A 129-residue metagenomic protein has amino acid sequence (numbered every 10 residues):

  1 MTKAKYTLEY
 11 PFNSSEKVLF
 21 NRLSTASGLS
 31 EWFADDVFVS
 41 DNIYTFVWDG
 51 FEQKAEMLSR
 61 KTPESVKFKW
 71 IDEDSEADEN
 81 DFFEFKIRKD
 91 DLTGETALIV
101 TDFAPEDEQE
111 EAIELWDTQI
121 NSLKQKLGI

Functional and structural regions predicted by a protein language model:
M1-F38: Hydrophobic ligand-binding cavity/cleft-lining segments
K3-K5, I43, P63-S65, L92-A97: A generic structural signal for beta-strand entry/edge sites
K5-T7, F51-A55, D78-E84: Short, surface-exposed coil-to-beta transition loops
T7-N13, T45-V47, E56, K86: Generic structural detector for well-ordered beta-strands
F12-S14, W48-G50, K61, D91-T93: A generic beta-sheet turn/junction motif
L19-F20, L29, M57, F68 (+3 more regions): Hydrophobic pocket/interface hotspot
S30-D74: Glycine-rich portal/gate segments that line the openings of hydrophobic small-molecule binding cavities
E73-Q119, L123-Q125: Beta-strand/loop substructures that line and gate deep hydrophobic ligand-binding cavities in soluble
